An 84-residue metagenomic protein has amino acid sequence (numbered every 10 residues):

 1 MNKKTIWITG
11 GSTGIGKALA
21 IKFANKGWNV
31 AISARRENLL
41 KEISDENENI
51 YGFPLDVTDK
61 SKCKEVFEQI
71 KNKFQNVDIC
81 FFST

Functional and structural regions predicted by a protein language model:
G10-G14: Conserved glycine-rich cofactor-binding loop
F23: Aromatic pocket-lining residues of Rossmann-like dinucleotide-binding sites
K26-I43: Conserved glycine-rich Rossmann-like NAD(P)H-binding loop of the short-chain dehydrogenase/reductase
L55-V66: The beta1-alpha1 cofactor-binding region of Rossmann-like NAD(H)/NADP(H)-dependent oxidoreductases
D78-I79: Conserved catalytic-site loops of classical short-chain dehydrogenases/reductases
S83-T84: Conserved NAD(P)H cofactor-binding loop of Rossmann-fold oxidoreductase domains
